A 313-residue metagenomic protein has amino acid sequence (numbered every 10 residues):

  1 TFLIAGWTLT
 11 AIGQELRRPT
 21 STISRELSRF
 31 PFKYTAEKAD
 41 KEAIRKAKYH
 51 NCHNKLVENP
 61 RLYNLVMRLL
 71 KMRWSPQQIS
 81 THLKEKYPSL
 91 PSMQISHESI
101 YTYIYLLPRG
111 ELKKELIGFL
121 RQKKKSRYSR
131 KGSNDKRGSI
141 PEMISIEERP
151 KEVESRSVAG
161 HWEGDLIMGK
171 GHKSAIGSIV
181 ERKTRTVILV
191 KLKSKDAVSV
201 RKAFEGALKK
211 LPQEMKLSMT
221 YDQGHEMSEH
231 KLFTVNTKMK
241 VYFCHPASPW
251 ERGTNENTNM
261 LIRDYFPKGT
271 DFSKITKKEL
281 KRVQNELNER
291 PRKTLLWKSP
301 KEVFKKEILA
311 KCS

Functional and structural regions predicted by a protein language model:
T1, A5-L90: Short, basic alpha-helical/linker "hinge" immediately adjacent to a nucleic-acid-recognition surface
I23-E26, V66, I79, I100 (+8 more regions): Mobile genetic element proteins and their domesticated derivatives, centered on retroelements and DNA transposons
L62, F119-I176: Mobile-element integrase/transposase regions, centering on the N-terminal DNA-binding/Zn-coordinating module
K71-N134: Conserved short alpha-helical interface segments
M168-H172, L189-Q213: Active-site beta-loop-alpha junctions of metal-dependent nucleic acid enzymes, especially the RNase H-like/DDE
R185-V190, F243, K268-T270: Short small-residue beta-strand/loop micro-motif enriched in glycine and branched aliphatics
Y221-G224, S228-T234, F243-D264, S273-N285: RNase H-like two-metal-ion nuclease catalytic core shared by retroviral integrases and related mobile-element nucleases
K268-S313: C-terminal domain-tail junction helix/linker
